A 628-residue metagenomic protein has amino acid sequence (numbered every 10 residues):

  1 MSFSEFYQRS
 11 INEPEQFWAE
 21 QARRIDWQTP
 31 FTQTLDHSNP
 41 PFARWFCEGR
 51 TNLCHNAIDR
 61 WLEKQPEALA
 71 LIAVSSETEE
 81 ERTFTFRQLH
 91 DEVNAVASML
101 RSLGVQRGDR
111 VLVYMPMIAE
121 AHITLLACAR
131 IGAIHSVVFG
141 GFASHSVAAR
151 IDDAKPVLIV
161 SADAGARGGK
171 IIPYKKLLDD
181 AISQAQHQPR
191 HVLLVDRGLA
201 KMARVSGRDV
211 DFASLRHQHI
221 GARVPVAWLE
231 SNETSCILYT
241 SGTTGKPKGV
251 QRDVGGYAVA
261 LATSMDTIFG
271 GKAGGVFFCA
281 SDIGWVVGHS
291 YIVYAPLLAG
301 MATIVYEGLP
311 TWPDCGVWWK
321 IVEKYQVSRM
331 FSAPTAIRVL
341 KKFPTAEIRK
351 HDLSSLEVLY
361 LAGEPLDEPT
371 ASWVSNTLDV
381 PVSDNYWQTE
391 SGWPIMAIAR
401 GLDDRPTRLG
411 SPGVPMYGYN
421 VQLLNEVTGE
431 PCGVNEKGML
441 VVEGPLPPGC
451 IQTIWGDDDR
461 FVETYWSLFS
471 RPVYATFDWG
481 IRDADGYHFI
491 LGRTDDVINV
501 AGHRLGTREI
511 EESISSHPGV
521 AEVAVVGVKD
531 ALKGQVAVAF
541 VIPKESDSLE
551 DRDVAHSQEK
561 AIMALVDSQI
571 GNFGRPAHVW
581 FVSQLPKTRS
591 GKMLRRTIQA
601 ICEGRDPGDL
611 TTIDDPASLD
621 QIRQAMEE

Functional and structural regions predicted by a protein language model:
E67-L69, V192-L194, R204-Y239, K246 (+4 more regions): Conserved pre-ATP/AMP-binding loop-to-beta segment of ANL
L126, R130-S214, Q326, A333-P334: Structural core segment of the AMP-binding/adenylate-forming
V138-A164, L178, E323, M330 (+6 more regions): AMP-binding/adenylate-forming catalytic core of the ANL superfamily
R190, L194-D196, Q535, S568-M593 (+1 more regions): AMP-binding/adenylate-forming catalytic domain of the ANL superfamily
A258-V276, V286-R329, K342-T345: Conserved AMP-binding/adenylation subdomain of ANL enzymes
L298-M301, S328-S332, K341-T407, N420 (+1 more regions): Gly/Ser/Thr-rich phosphate-binding loop
D379, P448-F477, T494-D495, T507 (+2 more regions): Conserved ANL (AMP-binding/adenylate-forming) active-site segment centered on the GW(Y/F)…HTG consensus within
V414-G418, E430-Y465, L505-T507, D606: Conserved ATP/PPi-binding loop(s) of AMP-dependent carboxylate-activating enzymes
